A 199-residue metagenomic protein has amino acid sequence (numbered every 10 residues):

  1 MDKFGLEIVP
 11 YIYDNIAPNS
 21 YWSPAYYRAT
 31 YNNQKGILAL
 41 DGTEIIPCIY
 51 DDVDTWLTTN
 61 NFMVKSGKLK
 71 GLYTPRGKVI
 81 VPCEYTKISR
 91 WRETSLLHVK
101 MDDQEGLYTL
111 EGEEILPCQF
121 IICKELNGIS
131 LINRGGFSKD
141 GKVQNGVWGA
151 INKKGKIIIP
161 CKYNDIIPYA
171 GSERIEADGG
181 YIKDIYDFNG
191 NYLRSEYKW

Functional and structural regions predicted by a protein language model:
M1-W199: Residue-level detector of conserved, function-critical positions
